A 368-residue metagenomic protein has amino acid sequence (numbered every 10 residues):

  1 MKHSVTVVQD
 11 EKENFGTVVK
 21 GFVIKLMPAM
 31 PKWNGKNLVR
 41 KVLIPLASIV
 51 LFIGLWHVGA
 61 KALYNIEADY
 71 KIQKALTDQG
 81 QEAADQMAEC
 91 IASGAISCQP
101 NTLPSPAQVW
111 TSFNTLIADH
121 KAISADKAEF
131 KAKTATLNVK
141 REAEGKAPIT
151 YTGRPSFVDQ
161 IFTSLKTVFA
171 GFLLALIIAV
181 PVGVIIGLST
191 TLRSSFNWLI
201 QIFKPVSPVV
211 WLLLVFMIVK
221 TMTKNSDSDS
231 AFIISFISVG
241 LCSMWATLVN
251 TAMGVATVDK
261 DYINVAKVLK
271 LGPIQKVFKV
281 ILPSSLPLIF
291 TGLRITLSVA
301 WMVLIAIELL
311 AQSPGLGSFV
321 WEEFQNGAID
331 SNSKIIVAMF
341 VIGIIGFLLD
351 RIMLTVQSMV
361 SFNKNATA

Functional and structural regions predicted by a protein language model:
M30, N65-F172: Periplasmic/extracellular loop-to-transmembrane helix junction in inner-membrane transport proteins
M30-D69: N-terminal signal-anchor/first transmembrane alpha helix
V158-A170, R193, I200-F203, L286 (+4 more regions): Alpha-helical membrane-interface segments at transmembrane helix boundaries
A170-I200: Transmembrane-helix boundary motif in ABC transporter permease subunits
G187, N197, Q201-M244, G254: Generic hydrophobic transmembrane alpha-helix motif, especially the helices
A246, N250-I289: Short cytoplasmic-facing helical segments at TM-TM junctions of multi-pass membrane proteins
P273-I307, V337: Transmembrane alpha-helices
I336-A368: C-terminal transmembrane helix and the adjacent membrane-cytosol boundary/short C-terminal tail of inner/organellar
